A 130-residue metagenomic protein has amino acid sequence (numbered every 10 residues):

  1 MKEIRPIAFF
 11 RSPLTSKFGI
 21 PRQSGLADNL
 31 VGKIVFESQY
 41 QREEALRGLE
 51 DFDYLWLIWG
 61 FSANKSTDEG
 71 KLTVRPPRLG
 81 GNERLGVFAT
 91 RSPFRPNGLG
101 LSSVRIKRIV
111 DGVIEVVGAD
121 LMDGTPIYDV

Functional and structural regions predicted by a protein language model:
M1-S103, K107-V130: Glycine-rich, low-complexity intrinsically disordered segments
